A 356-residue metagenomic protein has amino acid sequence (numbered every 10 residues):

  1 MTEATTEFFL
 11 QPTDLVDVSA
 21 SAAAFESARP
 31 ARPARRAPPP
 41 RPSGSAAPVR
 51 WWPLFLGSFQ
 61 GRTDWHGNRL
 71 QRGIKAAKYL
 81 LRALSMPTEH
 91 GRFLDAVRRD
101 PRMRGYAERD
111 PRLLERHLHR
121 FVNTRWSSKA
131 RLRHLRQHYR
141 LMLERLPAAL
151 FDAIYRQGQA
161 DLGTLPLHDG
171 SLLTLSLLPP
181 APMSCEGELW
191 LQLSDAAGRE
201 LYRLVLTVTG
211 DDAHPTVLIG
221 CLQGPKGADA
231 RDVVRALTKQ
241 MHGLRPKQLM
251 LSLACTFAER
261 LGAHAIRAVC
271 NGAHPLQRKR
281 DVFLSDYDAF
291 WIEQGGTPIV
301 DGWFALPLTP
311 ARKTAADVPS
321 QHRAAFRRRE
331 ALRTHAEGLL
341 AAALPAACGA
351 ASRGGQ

Functional and structural regions predicted by a protein language model:
T2-A236, F326-Q356: Non-catalytic substrate-recognition and accessory regions of acyl/acetyltransferase enzymes
L201-R203, T209-P298: Acyl-donor binding region in acyl/amide transferases
Q248-L249, A258-H264, A305-A311, A343-A350: Noncatalytic linker/hinge segments flanking ATPase motor cores
C270-H335: Active-site/acyl-donor-binding loops of N-acyltransferases
